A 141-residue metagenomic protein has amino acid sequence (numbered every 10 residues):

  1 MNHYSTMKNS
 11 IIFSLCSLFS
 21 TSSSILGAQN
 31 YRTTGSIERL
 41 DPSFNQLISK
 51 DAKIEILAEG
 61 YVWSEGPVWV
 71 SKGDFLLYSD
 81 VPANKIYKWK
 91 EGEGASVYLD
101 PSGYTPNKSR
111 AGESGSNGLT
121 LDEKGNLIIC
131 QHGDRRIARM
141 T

Functional and structural regions predicted by a protein language model:
M1-M7: N-terminal secretory signal peptides that target proteins for export/translocation
M7, I11-I12, I25: Short hydrophobic transmembrane-like helices used for membrane targeting/insertion
N9, T21-S22, D51-K53: Alpha-helical interaction segments
F13-S23: Bacterial N-terminal signal peptides
G27-T141: Sequence-structural signature of mature extracellular/luminal beta-sheet repeat domains, prominently beta-propellers
